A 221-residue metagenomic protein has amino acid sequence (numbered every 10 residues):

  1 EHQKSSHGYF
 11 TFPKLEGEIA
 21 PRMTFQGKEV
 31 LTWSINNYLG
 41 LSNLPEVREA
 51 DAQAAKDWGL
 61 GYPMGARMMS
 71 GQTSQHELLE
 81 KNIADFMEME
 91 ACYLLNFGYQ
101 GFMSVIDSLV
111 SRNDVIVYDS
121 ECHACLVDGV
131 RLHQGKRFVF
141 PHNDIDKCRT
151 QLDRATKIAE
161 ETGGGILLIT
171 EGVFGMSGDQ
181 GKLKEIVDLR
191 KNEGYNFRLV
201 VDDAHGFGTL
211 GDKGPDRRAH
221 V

Functional and structural regions predicted by a protein language model:
E1-Y62, F197: N-terminal "arm"/small-domain region of PLP-dependent enzymes with the aminotransferase-like
E49-F97: Conserved N-terminal alpha-helix of the aminotransferase class I/II PLP-enzyme fold
F97, V117-Q134: Substrate-binding/gating loop at the entrance of the active-site cleft, primarily in PLP-dependent aminotransferase-like
V105-A124, I145: Conserved PLP-anchoring active-site segment centered on the Schiff-base-forming lysine
F138, N143-V200: Active-site phosphate-binding strand-loop segment of PLP-dependent enzymes
M176, F207-G208: Catalytic P-loop NTPase motifs of RecA-like helicase/translocase cores
G194-F197, P215-V221: Conserved active-site segment immediately N-terminal to the catalytic lysine that forms the internal aldimine
